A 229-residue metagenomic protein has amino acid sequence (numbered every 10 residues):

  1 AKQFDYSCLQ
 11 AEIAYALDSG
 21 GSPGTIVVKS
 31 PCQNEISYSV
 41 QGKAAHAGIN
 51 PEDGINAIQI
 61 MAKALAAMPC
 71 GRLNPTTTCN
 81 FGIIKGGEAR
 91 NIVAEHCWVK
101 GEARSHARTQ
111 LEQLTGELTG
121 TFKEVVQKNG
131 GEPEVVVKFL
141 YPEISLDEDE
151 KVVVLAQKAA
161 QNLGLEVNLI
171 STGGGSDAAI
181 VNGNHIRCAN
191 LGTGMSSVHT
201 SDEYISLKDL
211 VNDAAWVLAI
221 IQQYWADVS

Functional and structural regions predicted by a protein language model:
A1, N34-V40, A47-G71, G101 (+2 more regions): Alpha-helical metal-binding/catalytic segments enriched in His/Glu/Asp
A1-S30, C79, N91, E102 (+1 more regions): Acidic/histidine-rich catalytic neighborhood of metal-dependent amide-processing enzymes
L9-I13, Q33-E35, P75-T76, N184-R187: Short coil/turn connectors at secondary-structure junctions
G20, Y38, G42-A45, G192-H199: A glycine-centered beta->alpha junction motif in the catalytic cores of kinase/phosphotransferase enzymes
V28, N50-I84, I92, T109-E134: Acidic-enriched catalytic cores of C-N bond-cleaving enzymes acting on peptides and small amides
Q59-N74, T115, L140-A189: Active-site-adjacent substrate-binding region of metalloamidase/peptidase-like peptide-processing proteins
I83, A89-G116, G120, N182 (+1 more regions): Active-site-adjacent mobile loop/cap segments within catalytic or ligand-binding domains
I84, E95, L165-D227: Zn-dependent metallopeptidase/amidohydrolase metal-coordination segment
